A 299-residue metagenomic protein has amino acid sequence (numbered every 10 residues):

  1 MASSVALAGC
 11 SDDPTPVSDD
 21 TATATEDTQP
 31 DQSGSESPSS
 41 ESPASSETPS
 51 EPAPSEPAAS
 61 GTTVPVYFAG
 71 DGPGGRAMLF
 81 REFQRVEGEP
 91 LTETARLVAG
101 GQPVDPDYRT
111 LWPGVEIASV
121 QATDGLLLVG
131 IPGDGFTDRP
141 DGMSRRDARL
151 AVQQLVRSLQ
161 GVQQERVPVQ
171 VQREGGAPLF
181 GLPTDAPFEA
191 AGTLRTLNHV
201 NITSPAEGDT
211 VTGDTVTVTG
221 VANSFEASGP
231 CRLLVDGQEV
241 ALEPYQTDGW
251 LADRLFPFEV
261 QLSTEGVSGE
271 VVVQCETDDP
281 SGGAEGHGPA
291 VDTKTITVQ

Functional and structural regions predicted by a protein language model:
M1-Q299: Bimodal "functional hotspot" detector
